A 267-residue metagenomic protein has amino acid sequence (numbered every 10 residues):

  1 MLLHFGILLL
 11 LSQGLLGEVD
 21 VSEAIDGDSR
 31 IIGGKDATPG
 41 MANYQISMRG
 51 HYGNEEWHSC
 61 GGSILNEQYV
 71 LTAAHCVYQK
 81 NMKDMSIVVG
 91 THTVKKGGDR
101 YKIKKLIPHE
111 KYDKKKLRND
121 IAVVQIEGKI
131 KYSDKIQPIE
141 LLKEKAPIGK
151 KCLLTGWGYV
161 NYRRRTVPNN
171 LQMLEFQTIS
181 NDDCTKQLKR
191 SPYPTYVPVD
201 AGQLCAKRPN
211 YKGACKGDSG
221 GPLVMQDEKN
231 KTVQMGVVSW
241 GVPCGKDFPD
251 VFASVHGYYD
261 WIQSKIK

Functional and structural regions predicted by a protein language model:
M1-L71, K80, M85-T91, G202 (+1 more regions): Protease-domain processing segments flanking chymotrypsin-fold serine proteases, especially trypsin-like
H4-G6, Q13-G40, K131-S133, K145-K151 (+2 more regions): Extracellular/luminal ectodomains of metazoan preproproteins built from arrays of small disulfide-bonded modules
I25, M48-H51, E67-A73, Y78-K114 (+2 more regions): Conserved H-D interstitial segment of serine endopeptidase catalytic domains
S29-I31, Q45-G53, K150-L153, R165-K267: Extracellular trypsin-like serine protease catalytic domains
D36-M41, I64, Q79-K80, K95 (+5 more regions): Extracellular/periplasmic catalytic domains that process cell-envelope and extracellular macromolecules
Y44-M48, V70-T72, A122-I126, K151-W157 (+1 more regions): A structural motif
S59-G61, D84-S86, R100-K105, P138 (+3 more regions): Well-ordered beta-strand positions in beta-sheet-rich domains
V88-Y132, Q137, L141-E144, Y159-N161: Conserved catalytic-core segment of clan PA serine endopeptidases
